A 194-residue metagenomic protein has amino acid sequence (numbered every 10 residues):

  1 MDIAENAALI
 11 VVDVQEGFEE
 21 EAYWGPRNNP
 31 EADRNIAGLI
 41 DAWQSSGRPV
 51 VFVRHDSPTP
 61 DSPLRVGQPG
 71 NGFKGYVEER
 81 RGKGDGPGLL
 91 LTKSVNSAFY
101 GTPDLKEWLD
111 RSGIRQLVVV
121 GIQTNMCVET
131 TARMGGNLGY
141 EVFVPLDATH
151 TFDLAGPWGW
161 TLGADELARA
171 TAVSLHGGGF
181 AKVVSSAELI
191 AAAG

Functional and structural regions predicted by a protein language model:
M1-A8, N35-D41, S45-S46, P63-G194: Active-site-adjacent betaalpha module
L9-V14: N-terminal nucleotide-binding beta1-loop-alpha1 segment
F18-A22, T59-S62, D153-A155: A short acidic, helix-capping loop that chelates divalent metal ions and anchors anionic groups
E19-N29, G159-L162: Acidic/histidine-rich helix-loop elements that form or flank divalent-metal/phosphate-binding sites at the catalytic
P30-R34: Short, well-structured N-terminal submotif of metal-dependent ribonuclease cores
W43-P58: Von Willebrand factor
